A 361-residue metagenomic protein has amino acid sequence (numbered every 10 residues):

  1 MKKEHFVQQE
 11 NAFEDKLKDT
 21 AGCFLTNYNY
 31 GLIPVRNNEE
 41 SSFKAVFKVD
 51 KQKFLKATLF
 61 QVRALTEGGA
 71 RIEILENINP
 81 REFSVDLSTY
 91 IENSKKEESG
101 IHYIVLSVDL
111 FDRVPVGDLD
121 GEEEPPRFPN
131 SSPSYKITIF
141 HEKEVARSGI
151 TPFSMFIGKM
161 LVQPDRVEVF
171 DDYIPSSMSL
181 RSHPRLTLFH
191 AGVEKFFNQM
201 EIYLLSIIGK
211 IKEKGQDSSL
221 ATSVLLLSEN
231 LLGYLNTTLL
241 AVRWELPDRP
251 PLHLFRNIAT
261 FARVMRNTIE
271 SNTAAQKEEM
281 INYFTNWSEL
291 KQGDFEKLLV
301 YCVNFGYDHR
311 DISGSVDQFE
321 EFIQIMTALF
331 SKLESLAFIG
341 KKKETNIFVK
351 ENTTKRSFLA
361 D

Functional and structural regions predicted by a protein language model:
M1-R71: N-terminal "first-domain core" detector
K2-A21, E97-L110, F196-N198, I202: Long, contiguous amphipathic alpha-helices that act as assembly "spine/axial" helices in icosahedral shell and virion
D15-G22, G69, E73-E76, F111-E122: Short, solvent-exposed secondary-structure capping/transition elements
A70, I74-Y90: Hydrophobic-cavity lipid-handling domains and compact docking modules
F83-D120: Elongated alpha-helical scaffolds
S94, V114-P133, R356-S357, D361: Extended, low-complexity, amphipathic alpha-helical coiled-coil/linker regions that act as scaffolds and localization
G121-F261: Mixed-charge (acidic/basic) macromolecular-recognition segments
A241-D361: Extended, amphipathic alpha-helical scaffolds
